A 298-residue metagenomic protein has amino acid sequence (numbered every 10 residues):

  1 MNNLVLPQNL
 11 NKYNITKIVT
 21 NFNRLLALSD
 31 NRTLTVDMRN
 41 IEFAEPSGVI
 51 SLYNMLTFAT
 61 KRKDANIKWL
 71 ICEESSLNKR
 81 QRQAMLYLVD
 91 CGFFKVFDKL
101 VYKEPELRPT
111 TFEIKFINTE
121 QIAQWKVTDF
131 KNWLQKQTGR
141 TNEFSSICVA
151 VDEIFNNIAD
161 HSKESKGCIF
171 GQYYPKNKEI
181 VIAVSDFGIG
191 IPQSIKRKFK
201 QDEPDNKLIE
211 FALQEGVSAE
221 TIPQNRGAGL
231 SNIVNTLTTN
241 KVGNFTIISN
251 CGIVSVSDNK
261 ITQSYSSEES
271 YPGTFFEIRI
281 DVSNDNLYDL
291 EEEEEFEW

Functional and structural regions predicted by a protein language model:
M1-S29, K95-D98, E104, F199-E203 (+1 more regions): Flexible, glycine-/charge-rich segments associated with ATP-binding catalytic modules
L6-F97: Amphipathic alpha-helical interaction surfaces in cytosolic regulatory modules
M55, C91, G139-K176, S231-T236: Conserved ATP-binding N-box helix of the HATPase_c
R80, A84-E120: P-loop NTPase nucleotide-binding core
L107-G139, F199-V217, I233-L237: Helix-loop-beta hinge of the Bergerat
K178-I182, T274: Short beta-strand element(s) in the Bergerat
D186: Acidic ATP/Mg2+-coordinating residue in the GHKL
I189: Glycine-rich G1-box
